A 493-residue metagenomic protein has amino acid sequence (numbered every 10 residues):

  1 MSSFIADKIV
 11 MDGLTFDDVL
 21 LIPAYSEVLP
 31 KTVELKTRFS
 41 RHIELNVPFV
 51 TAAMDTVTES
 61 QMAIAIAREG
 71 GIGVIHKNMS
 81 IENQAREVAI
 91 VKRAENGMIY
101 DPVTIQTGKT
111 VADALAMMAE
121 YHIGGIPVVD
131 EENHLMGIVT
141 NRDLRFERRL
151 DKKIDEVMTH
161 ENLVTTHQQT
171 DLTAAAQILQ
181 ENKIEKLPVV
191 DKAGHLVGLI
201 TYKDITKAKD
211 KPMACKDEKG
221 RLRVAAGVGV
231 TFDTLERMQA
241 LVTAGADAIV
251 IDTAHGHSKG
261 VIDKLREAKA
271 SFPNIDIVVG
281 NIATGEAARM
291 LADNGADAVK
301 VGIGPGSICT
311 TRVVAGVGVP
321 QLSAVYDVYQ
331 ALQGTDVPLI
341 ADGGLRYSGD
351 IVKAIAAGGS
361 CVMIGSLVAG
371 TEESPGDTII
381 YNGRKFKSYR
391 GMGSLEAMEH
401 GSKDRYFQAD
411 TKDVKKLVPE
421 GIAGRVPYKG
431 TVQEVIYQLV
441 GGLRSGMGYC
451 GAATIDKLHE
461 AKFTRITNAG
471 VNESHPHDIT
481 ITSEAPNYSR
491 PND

Functional and structural regions predicted by a protein language model:
M1-Y25, I105-Q106, H167, G227 (+2 more regions): Alpha/beta catalytic cores of nucleotide-metabolism and tRNA/nucleoside-modifying enzymes
K31, S80-A89, E147-D151, H195-C215 (+5 more regions): Active-site-adjacent beta->alpha loops and helix N-cap segments on the catalytic face of soluble alpha/beta enzymes
V33-L45, A52-M54, N83-Y121, V128-D130 (+5 more regions): Bateman/CBS regulatory modules and CBS-like beta-alpha motifs in cytosolic regions of diverse proteins
E44-T51, G97-P102, E161, D217-G227 (+3 more regions): Short beta-strand/loop segments at the ligand-binding rim of alpha/beta enzyme cores
Q61-I64, E236-A244, I277, A283-V301 (+2 more regions): Catalytic cores of alpha/beta
R68-N83, A246-S258, D297-A315, L345-I379: Glycine-rich phosphate-binding active-site loops on the catalytic face of alpha/beta enzymes
V74-N78, T104-I105, G125-P127, T165-T166 (+6 more regions): Catalytic beta/alpha-barrel core
I75-S80, I123, P127, H134-L150 (+4 more regions): Short beta->alpha transition motifs characteristic of CBS
